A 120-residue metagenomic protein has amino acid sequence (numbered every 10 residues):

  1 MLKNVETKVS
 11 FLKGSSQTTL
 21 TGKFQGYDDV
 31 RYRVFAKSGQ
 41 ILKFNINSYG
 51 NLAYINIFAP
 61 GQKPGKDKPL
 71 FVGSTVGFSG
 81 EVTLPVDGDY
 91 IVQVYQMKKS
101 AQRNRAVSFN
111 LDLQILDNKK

Functional and structural regions predicted by a protein language model:
M1-D28: Transition segment at domain starts
L2-S10, Y32, Y90-K120: C-terminal edge strands of extracellular/lumenal beta-sandwich accessory domains
E6, T19, L52-A53, S108: N-terminal functional modules and adjacent low-complexity/disordered segments of proteins
K23-G88, Q93-M97: Acidic, Ser/Thr/Pro-rich low-complexity intrinsically disordered segments
